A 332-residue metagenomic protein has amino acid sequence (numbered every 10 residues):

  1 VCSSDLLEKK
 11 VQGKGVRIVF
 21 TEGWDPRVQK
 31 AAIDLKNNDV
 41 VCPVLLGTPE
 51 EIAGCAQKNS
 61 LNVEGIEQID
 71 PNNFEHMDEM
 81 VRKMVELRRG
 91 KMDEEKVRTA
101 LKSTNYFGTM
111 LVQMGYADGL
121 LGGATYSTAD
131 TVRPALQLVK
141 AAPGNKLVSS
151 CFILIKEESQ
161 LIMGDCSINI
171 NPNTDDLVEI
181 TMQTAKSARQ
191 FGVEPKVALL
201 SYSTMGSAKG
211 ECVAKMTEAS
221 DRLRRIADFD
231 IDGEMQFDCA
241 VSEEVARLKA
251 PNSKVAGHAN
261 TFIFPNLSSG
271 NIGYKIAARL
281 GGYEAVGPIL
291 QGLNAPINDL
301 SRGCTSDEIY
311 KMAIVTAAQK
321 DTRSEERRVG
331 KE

Functional and structural regions predicted by a protein language model:
V1-S3, G330-E332: Short, small-residue-biased leader/transition segments that mark boundaries at the very start of proteins
K9-E51: N-terminal phosphate-binding or glycine-rich loops at protein starts, especially the Walker A/P-loop of NTPases
K36-N72: Terminal amphipathic helices with adjacent charged low-complexity linkers/tails
V63-G65, M92-V97, Q190-A198, I226-M235 (+2 more regions): Flexible, glycine/charged-enriched surface loops at secondary-structure junctions
H76-K146, G270-N271: N-terminal glycine-rich phosphate/adenylate-binding segment common to multiple enzyme folds
E86-R88, M92-Y106, M110-L111, C166 (+2 more regions): Active-site rim loops that border cofactor/substrate pockets in soluble metabolic enzymes
L120-G123, T131-E157, D230-D232, Y283-D299: Short, acidic/small-residue loops that bind anionic groups at enzyme active sites
S159, I168-V213, E218, R222 (+6 more regions): C-terminal functional extensions of proteins
